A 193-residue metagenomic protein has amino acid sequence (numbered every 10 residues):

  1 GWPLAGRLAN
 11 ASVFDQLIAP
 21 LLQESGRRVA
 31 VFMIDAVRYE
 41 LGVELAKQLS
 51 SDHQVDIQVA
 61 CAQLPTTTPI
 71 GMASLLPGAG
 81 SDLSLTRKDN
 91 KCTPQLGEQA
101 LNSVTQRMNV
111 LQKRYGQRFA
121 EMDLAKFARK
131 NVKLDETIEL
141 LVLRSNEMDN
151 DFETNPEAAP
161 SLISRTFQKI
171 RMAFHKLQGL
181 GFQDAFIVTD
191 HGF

Functional and structural regions predicted by a protein language model:
G1-V29, A36-A185, T189-F193: …; additionally, a secondary subgroup of soluble metalloenzymes is captured
